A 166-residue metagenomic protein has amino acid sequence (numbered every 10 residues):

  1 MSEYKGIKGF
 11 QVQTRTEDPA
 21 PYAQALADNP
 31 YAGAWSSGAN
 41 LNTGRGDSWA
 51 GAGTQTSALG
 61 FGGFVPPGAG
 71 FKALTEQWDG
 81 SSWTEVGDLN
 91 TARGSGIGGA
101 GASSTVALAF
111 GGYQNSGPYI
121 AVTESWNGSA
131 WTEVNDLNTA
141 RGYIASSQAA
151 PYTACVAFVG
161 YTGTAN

Functional and structural regions predicted by a protein language model:
M1-N166: Polar, enzyme-active/binding microenvironments
